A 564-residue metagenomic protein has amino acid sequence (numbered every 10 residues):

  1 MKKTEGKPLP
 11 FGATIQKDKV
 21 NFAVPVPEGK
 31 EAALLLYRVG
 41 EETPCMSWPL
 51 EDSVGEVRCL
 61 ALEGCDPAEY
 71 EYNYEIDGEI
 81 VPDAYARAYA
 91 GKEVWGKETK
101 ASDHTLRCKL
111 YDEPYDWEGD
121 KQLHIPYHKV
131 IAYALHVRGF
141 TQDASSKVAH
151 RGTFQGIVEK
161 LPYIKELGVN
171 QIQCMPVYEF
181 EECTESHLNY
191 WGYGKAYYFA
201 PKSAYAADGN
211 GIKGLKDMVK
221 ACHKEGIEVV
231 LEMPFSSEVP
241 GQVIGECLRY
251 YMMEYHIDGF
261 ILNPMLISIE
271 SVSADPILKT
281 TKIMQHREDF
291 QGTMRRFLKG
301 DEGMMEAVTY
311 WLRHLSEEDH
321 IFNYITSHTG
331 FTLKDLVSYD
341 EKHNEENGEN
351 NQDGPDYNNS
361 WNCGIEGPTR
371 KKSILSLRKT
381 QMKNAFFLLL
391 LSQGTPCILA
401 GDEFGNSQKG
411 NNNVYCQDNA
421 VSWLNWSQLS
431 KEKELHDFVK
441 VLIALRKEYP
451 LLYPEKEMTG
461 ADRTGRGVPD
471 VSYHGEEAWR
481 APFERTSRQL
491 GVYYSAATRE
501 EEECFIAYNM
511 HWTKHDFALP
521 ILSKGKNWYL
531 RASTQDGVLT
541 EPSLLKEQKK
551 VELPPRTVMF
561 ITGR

Functional and structural regions predicted by a protein language model:
M1-Y133, R138, E159-G168, L375-K379 (+3 more regions): Carbohydrate-interacting/catalytic domains
T99-A101, S268-G405, N413-Q417, P450-Y453 (+4 more regions): Conserved alpha/beta catalytic core and glycan-binding cleft of carbohydrate-active enzymes
H128-K147, G194, E232, N362: N-terminal small/glycine-rich loop or linker at the start of catalytic domains across soluble metabolic enzymes
I131-Y133, I172-C174, V229-L231, F260 (+2 more regions): Hydrophobic faces of well-ordered beta-strands that scaffold small-molecule active sites in alpha/beta enzyme cores
R138-I172: A conserved hydrophobic secondary-structure block that centers on an alpha-helix together with its immediately flanking
S146-G152, F180-K224, S237-E254, E346-G367 (+1 more regions): Aromatic- and acidic-residue-enriched carbohydrate-binding clefts of CAZyme catalytic domains
K165-S186, G330, D340-K342: Carboxylate/His-rich catalytic cores and anion/metal-binding grooves
H223-E228, M233-E288: Active-site neighborhood of glycoside hydrolase catalytic domains
